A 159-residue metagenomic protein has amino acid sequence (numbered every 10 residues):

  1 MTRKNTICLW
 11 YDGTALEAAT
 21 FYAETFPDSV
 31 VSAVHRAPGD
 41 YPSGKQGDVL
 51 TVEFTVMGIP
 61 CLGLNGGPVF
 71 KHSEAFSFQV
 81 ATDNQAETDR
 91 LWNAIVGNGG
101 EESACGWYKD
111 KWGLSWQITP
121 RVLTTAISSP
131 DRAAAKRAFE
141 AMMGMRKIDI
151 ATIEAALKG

Functional and structural regions predicted by a protein language model:
M1, G44-D48, T55-V56, F70-H72 (+1 more regions): Extracellular/periplasmic catalytic domains that process cell-envelope and extracellular macromolecules
N5-I7: Hydrophobic faces of well-ordered beta-strands that scaffold small-molecule active sites in alpha/beta enzyme cores
L9-G58: Core segments of cupin and vicinal oxygen chelate
Y11, T25, V56-P60, K71-H72 (+4 more regions): Vicinal oxygen chelate
A15, T88, A135: Aromatic/hydrophobic pocket-lining residues that form the small-molecule binding cavity in soluble enzyme cores
A19, D89-W92, F139: Extracytoplasmic/secreted envelope proteins and their assembly/folding machinery, especially bacterial periplasmic
Y41-S43, E74-F76, G159: A charge-rich, low-complexity, intrinsically flexible signal that marks solvent-exposed coils, linkers, repeats
P130-G159: C-terminal cap/linker of serine protease catalytic domains
